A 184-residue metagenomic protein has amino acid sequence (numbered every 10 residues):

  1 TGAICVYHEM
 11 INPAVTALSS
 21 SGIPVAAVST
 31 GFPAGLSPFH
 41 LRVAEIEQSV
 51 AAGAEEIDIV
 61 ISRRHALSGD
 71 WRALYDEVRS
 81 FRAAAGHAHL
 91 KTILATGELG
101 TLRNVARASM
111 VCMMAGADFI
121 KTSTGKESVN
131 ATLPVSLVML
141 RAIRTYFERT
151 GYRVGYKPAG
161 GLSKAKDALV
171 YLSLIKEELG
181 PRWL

Functional and structural regions predicted by a protein language model:
T1-A3, E9-Y156, S163-L184: Alpha/beta enzyme core
